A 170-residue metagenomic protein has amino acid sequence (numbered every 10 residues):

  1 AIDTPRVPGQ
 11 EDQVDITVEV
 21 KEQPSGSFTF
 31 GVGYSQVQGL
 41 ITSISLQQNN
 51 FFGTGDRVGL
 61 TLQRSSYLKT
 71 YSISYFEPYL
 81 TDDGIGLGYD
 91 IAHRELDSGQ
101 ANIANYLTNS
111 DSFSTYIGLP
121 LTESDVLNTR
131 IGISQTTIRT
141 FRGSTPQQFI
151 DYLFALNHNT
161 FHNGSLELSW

Functional and structural regions predicted by a protein language model:
A1-S169: Gram-negative/organellar outer-membrane beta-barrel architecture
